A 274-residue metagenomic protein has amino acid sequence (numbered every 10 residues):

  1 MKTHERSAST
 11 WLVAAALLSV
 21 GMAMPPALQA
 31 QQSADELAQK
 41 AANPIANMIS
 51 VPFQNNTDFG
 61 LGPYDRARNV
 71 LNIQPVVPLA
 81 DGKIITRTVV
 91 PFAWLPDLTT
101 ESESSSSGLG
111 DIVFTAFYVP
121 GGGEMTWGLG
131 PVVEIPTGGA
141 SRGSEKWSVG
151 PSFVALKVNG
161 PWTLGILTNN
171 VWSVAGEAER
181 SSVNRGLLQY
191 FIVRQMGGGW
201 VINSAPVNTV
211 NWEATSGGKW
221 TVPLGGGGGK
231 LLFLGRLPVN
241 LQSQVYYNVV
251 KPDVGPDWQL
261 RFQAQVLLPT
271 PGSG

Functional and structural regions predicted by a protein language model:
M1-A34, P271-G274: Cleavable N-terminal export/targeting peptides
A30-G274: Transmembrane beta-barrel domains of Gram-negative outer membranes and organellar outer membranes
